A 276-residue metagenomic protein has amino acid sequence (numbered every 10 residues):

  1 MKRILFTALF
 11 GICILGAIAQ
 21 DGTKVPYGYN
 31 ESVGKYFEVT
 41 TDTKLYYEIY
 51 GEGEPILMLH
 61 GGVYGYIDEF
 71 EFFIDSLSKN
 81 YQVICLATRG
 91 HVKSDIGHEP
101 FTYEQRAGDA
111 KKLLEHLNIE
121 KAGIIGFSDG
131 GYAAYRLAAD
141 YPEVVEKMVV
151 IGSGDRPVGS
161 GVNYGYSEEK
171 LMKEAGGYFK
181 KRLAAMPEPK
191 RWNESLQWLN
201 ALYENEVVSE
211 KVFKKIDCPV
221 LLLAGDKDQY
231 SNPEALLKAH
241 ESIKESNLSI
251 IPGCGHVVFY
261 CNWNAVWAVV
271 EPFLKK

Functional and structural regions predicted by a protein language model:
T43-K93: Conserved HGGG/HGGXW glycine-rich cap/lid loop of the alpha/beta-hydrolase fold
C85-A122: Active-site loop/oxyanion-hole signature of alpha/beta-hydrolase fold enzymes
Y132-D140, E146-Y178: Flexible "cap/lid" loop of the alpha/beta hydrolase fold
Q197-V212: Active-site nucleophile elbow and catalytic-triad environment of alpha/beta-hydrolase enzymes
I216, L222-A224: Short beta-strand/loop motif that positions the catalytic acidic residue of the alpha/beta-hydrolase fold
C218, N232-A239: Short alpha-helix in the alpha/beta-hydrolase fold that links the catalytic acid
K227-S231, H256-V257: Acidic catalytic loop of the alpha/beta-hydrolase fold
G253-K276: Catalytic active-site module of serine/aspartate enzymes centered on a nucleophile-bearing elbow/loop
